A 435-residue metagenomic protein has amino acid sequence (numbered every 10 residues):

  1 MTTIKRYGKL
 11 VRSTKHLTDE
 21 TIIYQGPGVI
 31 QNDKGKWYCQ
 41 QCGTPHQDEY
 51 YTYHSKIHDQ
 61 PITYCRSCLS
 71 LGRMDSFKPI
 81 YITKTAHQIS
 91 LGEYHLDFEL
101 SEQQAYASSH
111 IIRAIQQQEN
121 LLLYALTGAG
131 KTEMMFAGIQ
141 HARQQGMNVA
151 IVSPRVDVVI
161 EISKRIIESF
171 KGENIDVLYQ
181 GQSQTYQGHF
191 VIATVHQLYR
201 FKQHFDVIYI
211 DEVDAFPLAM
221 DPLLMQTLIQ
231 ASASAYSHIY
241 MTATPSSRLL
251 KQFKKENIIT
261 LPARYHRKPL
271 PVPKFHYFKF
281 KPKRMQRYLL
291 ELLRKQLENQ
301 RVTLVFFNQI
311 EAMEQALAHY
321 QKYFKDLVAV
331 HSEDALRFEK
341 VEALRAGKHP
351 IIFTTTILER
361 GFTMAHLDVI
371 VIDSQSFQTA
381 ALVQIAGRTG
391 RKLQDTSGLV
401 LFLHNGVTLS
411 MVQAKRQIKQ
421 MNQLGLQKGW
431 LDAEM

Functional and structural regions predicted by a protein language model:
G28-H87: Interdomain "pre-motor" coupling segment immediately N-terminal to P-loop NTPase/helicase cores
L96-E119: N-terminal pre-P-loop "Q-motif" helix
L121, E256-A318, K325-L327, G429-L431: Conserved interdomain linker/interface between the two RecA-like ATPase lobes of SF2 helicase motors
Y124-T132, A142, M147-I162, Q286 (+1 more regions): Conserved strand-helix element at the start of the C-terminal RecA-like helicase core
I160, E173-Q187, V328-T355: Conserved helicase ATPase core of P-loop NTP-dependent helicases/translocases
Q203-Y277, R284-E291: Post-DEXD/H (motif II) to motif III coupling segment of the RecA-like Helicase ATP-binding lobe
E212-A215, V341, R345-S397, H404-L409: Conserved RecA-like helicase motor core of SF1/SF2 enzymes
A233-R248, R388-Q417: Conserved segment of the helicase C-terminal RecA-like domain
